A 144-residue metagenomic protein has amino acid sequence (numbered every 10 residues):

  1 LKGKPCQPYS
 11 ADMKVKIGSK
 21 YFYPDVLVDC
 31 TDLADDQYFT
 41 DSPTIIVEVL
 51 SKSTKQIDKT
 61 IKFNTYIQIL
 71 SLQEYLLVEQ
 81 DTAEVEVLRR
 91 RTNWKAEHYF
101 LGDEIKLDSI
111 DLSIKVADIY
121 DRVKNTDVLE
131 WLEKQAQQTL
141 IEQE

Functional and structural regions predicted by a protein language model:
L1-E144: Gly/Pro/Ser/Thr-rich low-complexity, intrinsically disordered segments predominantly at protein N-termini
